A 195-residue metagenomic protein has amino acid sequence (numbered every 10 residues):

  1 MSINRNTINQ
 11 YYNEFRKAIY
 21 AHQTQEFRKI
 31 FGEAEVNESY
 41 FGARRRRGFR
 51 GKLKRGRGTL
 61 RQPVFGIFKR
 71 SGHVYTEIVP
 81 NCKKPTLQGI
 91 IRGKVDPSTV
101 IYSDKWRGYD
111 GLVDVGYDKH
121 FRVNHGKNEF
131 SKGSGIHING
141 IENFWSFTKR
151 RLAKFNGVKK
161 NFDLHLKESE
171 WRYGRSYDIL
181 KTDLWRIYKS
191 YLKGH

Functional and structural regions predicted by a protein language model:
M1-H195: Residue-level recognition of single "structural anchor" positions that define or cap local secondary structure
